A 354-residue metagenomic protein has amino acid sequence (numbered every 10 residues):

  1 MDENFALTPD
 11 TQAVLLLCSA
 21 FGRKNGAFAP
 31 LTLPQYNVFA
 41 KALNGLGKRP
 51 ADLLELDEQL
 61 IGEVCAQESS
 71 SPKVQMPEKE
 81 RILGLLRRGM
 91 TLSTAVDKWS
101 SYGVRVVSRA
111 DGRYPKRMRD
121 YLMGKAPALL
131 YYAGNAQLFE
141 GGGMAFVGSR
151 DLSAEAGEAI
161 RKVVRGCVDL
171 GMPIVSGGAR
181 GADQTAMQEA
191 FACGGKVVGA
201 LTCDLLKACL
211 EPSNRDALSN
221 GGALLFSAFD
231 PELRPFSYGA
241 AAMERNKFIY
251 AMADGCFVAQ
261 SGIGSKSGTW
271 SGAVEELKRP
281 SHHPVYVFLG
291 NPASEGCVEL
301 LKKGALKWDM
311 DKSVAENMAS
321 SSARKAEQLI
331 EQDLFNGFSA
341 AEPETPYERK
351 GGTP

Functional and structural regions predicted by a protein language model:
M1-L33, L46-L53, D57-E58, L83-M90 (+1 more regions): Glycine-biased, small-residue-rich flexible motifs in mid-sequence functional cores and linkers
Q35, A40-A42: An accessory alpha-helical subdomain
L53, L60-Q75: N-terminal accessory alpha/beta regions
E80: Extended, charge-enriched "interface" segments that sit outside catalytic cores
